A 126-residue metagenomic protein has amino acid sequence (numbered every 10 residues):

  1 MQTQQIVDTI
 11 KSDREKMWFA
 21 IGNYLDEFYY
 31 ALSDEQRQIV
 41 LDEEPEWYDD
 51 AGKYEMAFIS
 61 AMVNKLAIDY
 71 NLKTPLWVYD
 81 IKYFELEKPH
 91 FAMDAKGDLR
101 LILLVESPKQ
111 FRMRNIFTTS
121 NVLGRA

Functional and structural regions predicted by a protein language model:
M1-Y79, F84: Charged, helix-prone or intrinsically disordered regulatory segments positioned adjacent to compact structured domains
K65-A126: Charge-dense, extended regions
